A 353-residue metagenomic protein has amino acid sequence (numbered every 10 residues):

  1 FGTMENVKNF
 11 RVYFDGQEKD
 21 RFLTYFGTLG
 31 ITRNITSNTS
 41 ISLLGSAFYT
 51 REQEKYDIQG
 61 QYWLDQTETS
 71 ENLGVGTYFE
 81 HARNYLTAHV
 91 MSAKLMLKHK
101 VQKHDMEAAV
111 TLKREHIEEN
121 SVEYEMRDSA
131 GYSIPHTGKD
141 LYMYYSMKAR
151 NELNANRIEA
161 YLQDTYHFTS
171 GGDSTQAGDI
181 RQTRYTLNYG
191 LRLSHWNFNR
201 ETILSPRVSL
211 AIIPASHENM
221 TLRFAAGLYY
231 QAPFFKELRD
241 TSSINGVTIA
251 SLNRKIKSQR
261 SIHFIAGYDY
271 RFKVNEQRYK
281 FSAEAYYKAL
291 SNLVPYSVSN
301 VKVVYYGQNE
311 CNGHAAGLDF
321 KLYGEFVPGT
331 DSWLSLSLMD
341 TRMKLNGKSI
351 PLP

Functional and structural regions predicted by a protein language model:
F1-Y13, Q17, E54-Y62, E68-T69 (+6 more regions): Outer-membrane beta-barrel translocator domains and adjoining extracellular loop/strand segments of Gram-negative
E18-N199, S282-A285, W333: Face-selective signature of the C-terminal outer-membrane beta-barrel domain
K19, Y85, E152, I256-S258 (+3 more regions): Residue-level "hotspot" positions that anchor or transmit function at local structural transition points
G27-L29, A93-L95, A160-L162, P206-L210 (+6 more regions): Membrane-embedded beta-strands of outer-membrane beta-barrel proteins, especially the hydrophobic/small aromatic
S40-S46, K255-A316: Membrane-embedded beta-barrel scaffold of Gram-negative outer-membrane proteins
A88-V90, K103, K148-K288, S337: Structural signature of Gram-negative outer-membrane beta-barrels, strongest in the C-terminal barrel of TonB-dependent
H167-S170, Y286-A289, Y306-P353: Gram-negative outer-membrane beta-barrel transporters
